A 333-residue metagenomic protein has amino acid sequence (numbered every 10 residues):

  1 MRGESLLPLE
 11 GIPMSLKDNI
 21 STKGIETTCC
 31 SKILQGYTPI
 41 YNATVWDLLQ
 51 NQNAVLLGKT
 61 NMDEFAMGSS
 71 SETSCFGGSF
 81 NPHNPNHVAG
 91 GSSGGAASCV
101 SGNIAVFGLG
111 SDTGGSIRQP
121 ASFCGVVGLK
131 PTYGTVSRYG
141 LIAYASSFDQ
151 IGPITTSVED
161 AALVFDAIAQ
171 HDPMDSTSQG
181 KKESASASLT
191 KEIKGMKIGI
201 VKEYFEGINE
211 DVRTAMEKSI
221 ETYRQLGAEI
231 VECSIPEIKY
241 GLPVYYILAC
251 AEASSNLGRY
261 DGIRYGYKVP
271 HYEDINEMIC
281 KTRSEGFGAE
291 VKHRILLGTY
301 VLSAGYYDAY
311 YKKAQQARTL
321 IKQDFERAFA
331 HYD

Functional and structural regions predicted by a protein language model:
M1-T113, K218-E221, Q225-L226: Gly/Ser-rich catalytic/binding loops embedded in alpha/beta enzyme cores
R2-I12, E183-I198, H331-Y332: Flexible, low-complexity linker/loop segments at domain and module junctions
L9-C29, E192-V201, A251-K322: Short helix-loop capping/hinge segments that flank enzyme active sites or metal/cofactor-binding pockets
S15, I33-T38, D149-T156, G298-S303: Short, well-ordered beta-strand elements within core beta-sheets of diverse protein domains
M62-E64, T113-I117, A121-F123, Y204 (+1 more regions): Acidic, glycine-rich active-site loops and adjacent beta-strand->loop/helix elements that engage anionic groups
S71, G108-Y139: Glycine/threonine-rich beta-strand-loop-alpha-helix active-site module that forms ligand/phosphate-binding
K130-A215, S219, E277, K281: A short helix-breaking turn/cap at a secondary-structure junction
I208-S234, Y265-P270, I279-T282, Y311-H331: Acyltransferase
